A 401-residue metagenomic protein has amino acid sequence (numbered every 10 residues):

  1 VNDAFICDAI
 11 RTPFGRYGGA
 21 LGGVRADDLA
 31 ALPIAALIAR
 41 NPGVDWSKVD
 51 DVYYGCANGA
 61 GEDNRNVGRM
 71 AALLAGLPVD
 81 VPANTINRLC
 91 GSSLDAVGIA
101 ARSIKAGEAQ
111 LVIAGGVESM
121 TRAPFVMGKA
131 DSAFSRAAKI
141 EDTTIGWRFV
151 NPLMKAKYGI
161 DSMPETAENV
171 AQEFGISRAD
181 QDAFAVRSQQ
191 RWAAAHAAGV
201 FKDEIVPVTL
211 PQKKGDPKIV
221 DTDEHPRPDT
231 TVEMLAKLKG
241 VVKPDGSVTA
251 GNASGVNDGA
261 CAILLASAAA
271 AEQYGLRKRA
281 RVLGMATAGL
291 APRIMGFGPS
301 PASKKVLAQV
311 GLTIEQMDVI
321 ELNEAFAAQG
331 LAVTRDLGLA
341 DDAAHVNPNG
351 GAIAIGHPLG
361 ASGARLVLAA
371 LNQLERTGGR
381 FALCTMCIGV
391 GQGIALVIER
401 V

Functional and structural regions predicted by a protein language model:
V1-A71, A75, P82, T166-R178 (+4 more regions): Conserved active-site "lid/cap" helical segment
V1-V24, I145, T231-F297, P301 (+5 more regions): Condensing-enzyme catalytic core mediating Claisen C-C bond formation in acyl metabolism
R11-T12, G23-L32, G43, D180-Q273 (+2 more regions): N-terminal extracellular/periplasmic Venus flytrap/periplasmic-binding protein-like
V24, C56-V112, T143-W147, K157-M163 (+4 more regions): Conserved catalytic cysteine-centered active-site region of acyl-thioester-dependent Claisen-condensing enzymes
W46-G55, P82-N87, V112-G116, D180-R187 (+5 more regions): Beta-strand segments within the central parallel beta-sheet cores of soluble alpha/beta enzyme folds
Y54, T166-E168, F201-E204, Q212 (+1 more regions): Active-site pocket-lining segment
L111-N169: Flexible glycine-/small-residue-enriched beta->alpha junction loops that bind anionic phosphate/pyrophosphate groups
